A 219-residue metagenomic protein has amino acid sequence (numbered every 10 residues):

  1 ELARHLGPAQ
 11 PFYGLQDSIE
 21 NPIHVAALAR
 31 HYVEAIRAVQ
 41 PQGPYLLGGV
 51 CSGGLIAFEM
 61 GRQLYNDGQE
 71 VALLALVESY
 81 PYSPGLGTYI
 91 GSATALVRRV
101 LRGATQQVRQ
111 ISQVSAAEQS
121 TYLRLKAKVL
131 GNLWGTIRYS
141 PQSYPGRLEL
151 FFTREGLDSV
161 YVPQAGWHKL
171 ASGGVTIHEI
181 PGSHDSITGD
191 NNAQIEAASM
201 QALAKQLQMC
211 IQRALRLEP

Functional and structural regions predicted by a protein language model:
E1-P219: A hydrolase-biased, glycine/serine/histidine/acidic-enriched motif that marks catalytic-domain neighborhoods in diverse
